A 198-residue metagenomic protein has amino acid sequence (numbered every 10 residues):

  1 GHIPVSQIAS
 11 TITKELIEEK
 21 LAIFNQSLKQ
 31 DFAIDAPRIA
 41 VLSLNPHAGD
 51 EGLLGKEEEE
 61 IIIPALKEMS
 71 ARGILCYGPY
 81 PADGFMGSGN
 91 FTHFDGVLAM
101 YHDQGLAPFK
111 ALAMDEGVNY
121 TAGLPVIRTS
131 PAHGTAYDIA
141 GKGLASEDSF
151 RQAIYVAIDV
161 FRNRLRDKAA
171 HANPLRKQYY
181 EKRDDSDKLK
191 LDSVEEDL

Functional and structural regions predicted by a protein language model:
G1-E57, I63, K67-L198: Anion-binding alpha/beta catalytic cores of soluble intermediary-metabolism enzymes, centered on
